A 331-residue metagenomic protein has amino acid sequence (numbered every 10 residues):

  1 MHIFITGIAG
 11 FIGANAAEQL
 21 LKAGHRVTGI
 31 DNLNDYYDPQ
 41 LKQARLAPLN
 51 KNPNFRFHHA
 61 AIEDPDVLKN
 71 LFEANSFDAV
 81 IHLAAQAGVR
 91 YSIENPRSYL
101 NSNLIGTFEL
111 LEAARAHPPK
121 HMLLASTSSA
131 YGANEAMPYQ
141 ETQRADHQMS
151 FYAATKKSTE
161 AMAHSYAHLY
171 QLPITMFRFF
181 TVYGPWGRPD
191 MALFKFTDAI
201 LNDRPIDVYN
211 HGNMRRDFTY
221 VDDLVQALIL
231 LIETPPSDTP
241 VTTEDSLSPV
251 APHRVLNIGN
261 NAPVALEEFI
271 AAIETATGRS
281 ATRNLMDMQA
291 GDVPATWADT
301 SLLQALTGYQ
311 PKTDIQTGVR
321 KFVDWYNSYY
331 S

Functional and structural regions predicted by a protein language model:
M1-V182, L228-I232, Y309, T313 (+1 more regions): N-terminal Rossmann-like NAD(P)+-binding domain of SDR-like oxidoreductases, especially those catalyzing
N15, Q40-A44, N70, Y91-E94 (+4 more regions): Generic recognition of short, well-ordered alpha-helical segments
Q19, I200-S331: C-terminal substrate-binding subdomain of Rossmann-fold SDR/epimerase-dehydratase oxidoreductases
E63, A87, G187, V264-A265 (+1 more regions): Short alpha-helical
M137-P138, P189-T197: A glycine/serine/threonine-rich, flexible loop-to-helix segment that serves as the NAD(P) cofactor-binding "lid"
S158, M162, Y166, F196 (+2 more regions): Hydrophobic alpha-helix immediately C-terminal to the catalytic Tyr-X-X-X-Lys motif of short-chain
